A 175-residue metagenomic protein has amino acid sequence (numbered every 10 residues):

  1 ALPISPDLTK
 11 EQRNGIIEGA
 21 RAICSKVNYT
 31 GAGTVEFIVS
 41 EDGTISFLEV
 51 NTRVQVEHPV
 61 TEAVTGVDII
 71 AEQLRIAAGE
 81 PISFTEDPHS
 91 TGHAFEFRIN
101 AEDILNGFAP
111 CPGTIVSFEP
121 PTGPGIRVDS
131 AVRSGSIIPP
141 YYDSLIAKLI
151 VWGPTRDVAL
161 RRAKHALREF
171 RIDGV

Functional and structural regions predicted by a protein language model:
A1-V175: ATP-dependent carboxylate activation and anion-phosphoryl transfer catalytic cores that bind Mg-ATP to form
